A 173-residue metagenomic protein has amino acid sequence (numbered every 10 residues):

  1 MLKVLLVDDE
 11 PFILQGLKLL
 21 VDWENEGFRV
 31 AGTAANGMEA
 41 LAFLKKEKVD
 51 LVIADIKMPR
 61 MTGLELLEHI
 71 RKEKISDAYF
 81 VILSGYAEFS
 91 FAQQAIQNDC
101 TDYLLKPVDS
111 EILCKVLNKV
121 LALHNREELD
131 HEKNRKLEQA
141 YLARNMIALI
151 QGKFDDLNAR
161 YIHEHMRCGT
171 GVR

Functional and structural regions predicted by a protein language model:
D8, D55: Active-site residues of response regulator receiver
P11-G32: Two-component/phosphorelay signaling modules centered on CheY-like receiver
T33-L51: Acidic, metal-coordinating helix/loop segments flanking the phosphotransfer/catalytic sites of two-component signaling
N36-E39, T62-E65, S84: Acidic catalytic/metal-coordinating carboxylates
A42-F43, L64-I75: Short amphipathic alpha-helix used as the core "switch/output" element in two-component signaling
M58: Receiver (REC) domain active-site loop signature in two-component systems and cognate sites in sensor histidine kinases
E65, S76-D77, A87-D102: Alpha4 helix (beta4-alpha4-beta5 surface) of REC/receiver domains from two-component response regulators
I96, D102, V108-R173: Interdomain helical linkers/hinges and coiled-coil/dimerization scaffolds that transmit conformational signals
